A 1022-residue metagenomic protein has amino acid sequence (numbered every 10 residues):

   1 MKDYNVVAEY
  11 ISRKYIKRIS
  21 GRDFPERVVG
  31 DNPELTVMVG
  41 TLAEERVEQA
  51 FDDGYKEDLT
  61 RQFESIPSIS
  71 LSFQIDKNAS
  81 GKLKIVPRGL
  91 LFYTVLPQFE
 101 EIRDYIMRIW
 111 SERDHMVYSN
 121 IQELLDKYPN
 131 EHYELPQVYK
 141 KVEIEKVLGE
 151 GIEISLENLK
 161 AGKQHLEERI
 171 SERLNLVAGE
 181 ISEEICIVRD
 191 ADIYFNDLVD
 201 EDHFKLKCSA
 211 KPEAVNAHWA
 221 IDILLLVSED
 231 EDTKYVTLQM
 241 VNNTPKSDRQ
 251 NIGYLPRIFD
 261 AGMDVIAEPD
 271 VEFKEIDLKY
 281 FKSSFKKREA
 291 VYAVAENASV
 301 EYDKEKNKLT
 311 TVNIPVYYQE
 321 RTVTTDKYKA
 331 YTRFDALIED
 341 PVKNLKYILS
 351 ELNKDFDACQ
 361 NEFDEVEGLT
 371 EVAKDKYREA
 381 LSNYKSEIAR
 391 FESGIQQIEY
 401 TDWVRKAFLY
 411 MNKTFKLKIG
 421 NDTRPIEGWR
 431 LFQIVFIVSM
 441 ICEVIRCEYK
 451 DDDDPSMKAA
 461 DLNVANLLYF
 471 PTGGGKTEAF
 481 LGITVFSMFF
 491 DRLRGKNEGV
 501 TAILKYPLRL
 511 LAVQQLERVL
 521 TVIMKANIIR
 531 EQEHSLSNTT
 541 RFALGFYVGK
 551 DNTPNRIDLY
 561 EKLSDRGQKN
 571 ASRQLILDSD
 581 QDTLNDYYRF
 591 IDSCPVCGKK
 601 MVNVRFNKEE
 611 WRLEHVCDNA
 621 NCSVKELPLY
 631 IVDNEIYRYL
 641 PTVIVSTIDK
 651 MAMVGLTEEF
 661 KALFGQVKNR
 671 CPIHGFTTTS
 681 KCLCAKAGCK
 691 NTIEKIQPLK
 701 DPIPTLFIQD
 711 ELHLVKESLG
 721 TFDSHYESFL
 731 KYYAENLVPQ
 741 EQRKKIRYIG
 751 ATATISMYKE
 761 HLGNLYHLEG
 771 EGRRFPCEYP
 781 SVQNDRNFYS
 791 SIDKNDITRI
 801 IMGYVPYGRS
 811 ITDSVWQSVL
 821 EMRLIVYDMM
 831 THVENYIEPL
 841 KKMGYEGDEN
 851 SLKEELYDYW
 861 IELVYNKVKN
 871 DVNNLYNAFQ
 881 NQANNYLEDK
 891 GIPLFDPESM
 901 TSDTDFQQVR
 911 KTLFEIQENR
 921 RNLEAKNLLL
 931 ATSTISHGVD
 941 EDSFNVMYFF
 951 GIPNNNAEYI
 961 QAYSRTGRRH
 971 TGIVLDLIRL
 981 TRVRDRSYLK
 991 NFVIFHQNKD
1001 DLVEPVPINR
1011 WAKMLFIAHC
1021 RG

Functional and structural regions predicted by a protein language model:
M1-A330: Long, charged/polar, low-complexity intrinsically disordered N-terminal extensions that precede catalytic
H132-Y133, Y139-V147, G151-I181, I185-D192 (+5 more regions): Low-complexity, highly charged intrinsically disordered N-terminal segments that act as targeting/localization
L468-T477, E711-L719, L730-L765: Conserved helicase ATPase motor motifs in RecA-like P-loop NTPase domains
E498-N527, G545-N552, I648-L656, T754-K759 (+1 more regions): Conserved Walker A/P-loop ATP-binding site and its immediately adjacent core in helicase/helicase-like ATPase domains
G549-D592, I746, S756-G763, E769-A878 (+1 more regions): Conserved interdomain linker/interface between the two RecA-like ATPase lobes of SF2 helicase motors
T904-A931: Conserved helicase ATPase core of P-loop NTP-dependent helicases/translocases
I935, V939-G951, I973-D976: A short beta-strand element within the Helicase C-terminal
R965-D1001: Conserved segment of the helicase C-terminal RecA-like domain
